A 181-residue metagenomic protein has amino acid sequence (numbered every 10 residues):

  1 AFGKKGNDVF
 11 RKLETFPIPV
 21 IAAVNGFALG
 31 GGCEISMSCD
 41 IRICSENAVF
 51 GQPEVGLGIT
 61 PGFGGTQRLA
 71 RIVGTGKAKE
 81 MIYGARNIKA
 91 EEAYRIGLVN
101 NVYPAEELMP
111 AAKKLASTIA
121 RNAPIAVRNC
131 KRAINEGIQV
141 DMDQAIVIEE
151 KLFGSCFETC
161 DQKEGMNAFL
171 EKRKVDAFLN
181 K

Functional and structural regions predicted by a protein language model:
A1-K4: A short acidic, glycine-rich active-site loop that binds or catalyzes chemistry on phosphate/adenosine moieties
G6, T66, T75-A78, A116 (+3 more regions): A general structural signal for well-ordered alpha-helical segments in protein cores
D8-T15, A23, L29-Y83, I96 (+2 more regions): CoA-thioester-processing core
G30, G84-I88, K163-E164: Short acidic-aromatic low-complexity motifs
I43-A48, A90, V99-V147, K151-S155 (+2 more regions): C-terminal long alpha-helix characteristic of the crotonase
N167-K181: Terminal low-complexity tails and localization/encapsulation signals of metabolic enzymes
